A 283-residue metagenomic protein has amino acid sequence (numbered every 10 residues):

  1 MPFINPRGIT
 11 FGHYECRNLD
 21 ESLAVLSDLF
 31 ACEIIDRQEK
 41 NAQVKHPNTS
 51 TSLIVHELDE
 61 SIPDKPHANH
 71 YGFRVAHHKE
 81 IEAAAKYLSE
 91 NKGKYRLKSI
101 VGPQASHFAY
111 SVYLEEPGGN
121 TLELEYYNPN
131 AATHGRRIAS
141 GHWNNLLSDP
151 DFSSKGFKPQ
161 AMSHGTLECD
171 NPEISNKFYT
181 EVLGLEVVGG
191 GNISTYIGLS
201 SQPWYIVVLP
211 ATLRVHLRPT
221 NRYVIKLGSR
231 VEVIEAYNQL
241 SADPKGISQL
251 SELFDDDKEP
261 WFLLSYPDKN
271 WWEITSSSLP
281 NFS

Functional and structural regions predicted by a protein language model:
M1-F3, I62, K155-G156, L213-R214: Short helix-capping and inter-helix turn/linker motifs at the boundaries of alpha-helical repeat units
P2, E90-K158, N238-S283: Vicinal oxygen chelate
P2-L53, T166-Y205: Core segments of cupin and vicinal oxygen chelate
R7-R17, S61-S89, Y110-E115, A161-D170 (+4 more regions): Vicinal oxygen chelate
L23-A24, E82, L122, N176-K177 (+1 more regions): Alpha-helical elements of the RecA-like P-loop NTPase motor core of helicases
E33-H67, T121-N128, E186-N221, L227 (+2 more regions): Conserved short beta-strand elements that form part of the metal-binding/catalytic scaffold of enzyme active sites
L122, L167-C169, L183, Y223 (+1 more regions): Tyrosine-centered aromatic motifs in long, intrinsically disordered, low-complexity repeat arrays
